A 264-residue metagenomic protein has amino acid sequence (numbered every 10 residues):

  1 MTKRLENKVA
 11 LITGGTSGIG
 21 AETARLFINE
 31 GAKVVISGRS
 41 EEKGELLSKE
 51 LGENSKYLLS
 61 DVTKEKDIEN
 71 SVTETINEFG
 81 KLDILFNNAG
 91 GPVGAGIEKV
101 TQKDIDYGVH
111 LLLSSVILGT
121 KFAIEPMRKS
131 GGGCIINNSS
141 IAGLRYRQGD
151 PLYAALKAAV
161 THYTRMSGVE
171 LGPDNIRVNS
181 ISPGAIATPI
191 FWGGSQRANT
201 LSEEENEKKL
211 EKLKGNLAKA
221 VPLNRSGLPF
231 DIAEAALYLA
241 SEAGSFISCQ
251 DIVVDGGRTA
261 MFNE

Functional and structural regions predicted by a protein language model:
T16-S17, S40: Conserved glycine-rich cofactor-binding loop
G91, E98-I117, I136, Y153 (+1 more regions): Catalytic Tyr-X3-Lys loop
P92-D106, K129, G149-L152, W192 (+2 more regions): Conserved mid-core segment of classical short-chain dehydrogenase/reductases
T120, L156, T164: Active-site helix of classical SDR
E125, V169-E170, S245: Alpha-helical segment proximal to the catalytic Tyr-Lys
S140: Residue(s) in the substrate-gating loop at a strand-loop-helix junction that position the organic substrate next
R145, A236-L237, S248-E264: Short C-terminal tail/terminal secondary-structure segment of NAD(P)H-dependent dehydrogenase/reductase domains
G172, R177, I247-C249: Short, small/polar-rich loop/turn modules that mediate ligand/substrate recognition or access, typified
